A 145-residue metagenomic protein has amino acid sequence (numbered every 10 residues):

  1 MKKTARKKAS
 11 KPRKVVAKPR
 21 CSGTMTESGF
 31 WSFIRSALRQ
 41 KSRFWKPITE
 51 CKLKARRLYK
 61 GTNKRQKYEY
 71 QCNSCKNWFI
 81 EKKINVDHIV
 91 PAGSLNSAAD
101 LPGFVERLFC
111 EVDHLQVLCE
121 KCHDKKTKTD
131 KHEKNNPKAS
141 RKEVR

Functional and structural regions predicted by a protein language model:
M1-C21, K134-R145: Short Lys/Arg-rich cationic patches that frequently serve as NLS/NoLS or arginine-rich RNA/DNA-binding motifs
R6-S74, P102-D113: Short, charged surface segments at domain edges that flank catalytic/cofactor-binding sites
F44, S94-S97, P137-V144: Charge-rich, low-complexity amphipathic helices in intrinsically disordered tails/linkers adjacent to domains
E50-R56, K131, K138-K142: Intrinsically disordered and other compositionally biased segments
Q71, N85, L118: The −1 position to Zn-ligating cysteines in a subset of zinc-ribbon hairpins
N73-K76, K121: Short, cysteine/histidine-rich loop/knuckle motifs that typically chelate Zn2+
N77-L115: Histidine-centered nuclease catalytic patch
F109-A139: Short Cys/His-centered divalent metal-binding micro-motifs
